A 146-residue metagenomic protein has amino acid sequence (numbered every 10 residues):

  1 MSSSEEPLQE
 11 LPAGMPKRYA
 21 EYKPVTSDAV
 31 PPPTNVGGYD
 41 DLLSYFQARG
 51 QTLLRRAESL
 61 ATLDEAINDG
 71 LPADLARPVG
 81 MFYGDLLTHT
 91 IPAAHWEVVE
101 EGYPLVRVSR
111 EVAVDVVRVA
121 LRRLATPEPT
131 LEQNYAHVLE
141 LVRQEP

Functional and structural regions predicted by a protein language model:
S2-A73: N-terminal low-complexity, intrinsically disordered segments
P12, G38-D41, P72, P92 (+3 more regions): Serine/threonine-rich low-complexity intrinsically disordered regions
E21-P24, D41, Q47, D85 (+3 more regions): Intrinsically disordered, low-complexity regions enriched in small/polar residues
R49, L53, G70, L86-H89 (+4 more regions): Short secondary-structure junctions and interdomain/linker hinges
R55-S59, E100, Y135: Short coil/turn segments at secondary-structure boundaries
D69-R110: Amphipathic, interaction-prone secondary-structure segments
V108-P146: A recognition module on extended beta-rich or small alphabeta surfaces enriched in W/G with H and D/E
